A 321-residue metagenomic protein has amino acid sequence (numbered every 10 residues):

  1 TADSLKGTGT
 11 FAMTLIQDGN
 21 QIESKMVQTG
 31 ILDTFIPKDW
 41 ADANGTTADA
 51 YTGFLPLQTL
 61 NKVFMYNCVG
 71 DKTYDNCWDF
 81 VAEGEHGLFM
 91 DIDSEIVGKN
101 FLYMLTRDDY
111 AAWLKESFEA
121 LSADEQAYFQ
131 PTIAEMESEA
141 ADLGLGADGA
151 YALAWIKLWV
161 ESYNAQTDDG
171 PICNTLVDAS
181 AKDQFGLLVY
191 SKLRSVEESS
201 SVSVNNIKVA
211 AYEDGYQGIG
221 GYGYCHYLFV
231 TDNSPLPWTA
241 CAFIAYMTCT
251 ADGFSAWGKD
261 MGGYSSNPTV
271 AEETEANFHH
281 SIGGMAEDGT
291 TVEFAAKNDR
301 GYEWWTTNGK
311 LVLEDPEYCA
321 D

Functional and structural regions predicted by a protein language model:
T1-A2, I22-E23, C77, I172-T175 (+2 more regions): Short, hydrophobic alpha-helical packing/hinge segments within bilobed ligand-binding/sensory domains
T8-M13, T29, G84-L88, E161 (+3 more regions): Loop/turn elements at helix/coil->beta-strand transitions in domains of secreted/extracellular proteins
G9-P171: Extracytoplasmic ligand-binding site segments that recognize negatively charged/polar headgroups
D18-Q21, I31, C68-G70, S191 (+2 more regions): Solvent-exposed coil/turn segments that connect beta secondary-structure elements in extracytoplasmic/periplasmic
G19-E23, V69-K72, S94-G98, Y190-S195 (+3 more regions): Solvent-exposed loop/turn segments at secondary-structure junctions within structured extracellular/periplasmic domains
Y151, S162-N233, A276: Extracytoplasmic/periplasmic substrate-binding proteins
H226-A296: Mature extracytoplasmic/periplasmic domains
A286-D321: Conserved C-terminal helix/tail region of periplasmic/extracytoplasmic solute-binding proteins
